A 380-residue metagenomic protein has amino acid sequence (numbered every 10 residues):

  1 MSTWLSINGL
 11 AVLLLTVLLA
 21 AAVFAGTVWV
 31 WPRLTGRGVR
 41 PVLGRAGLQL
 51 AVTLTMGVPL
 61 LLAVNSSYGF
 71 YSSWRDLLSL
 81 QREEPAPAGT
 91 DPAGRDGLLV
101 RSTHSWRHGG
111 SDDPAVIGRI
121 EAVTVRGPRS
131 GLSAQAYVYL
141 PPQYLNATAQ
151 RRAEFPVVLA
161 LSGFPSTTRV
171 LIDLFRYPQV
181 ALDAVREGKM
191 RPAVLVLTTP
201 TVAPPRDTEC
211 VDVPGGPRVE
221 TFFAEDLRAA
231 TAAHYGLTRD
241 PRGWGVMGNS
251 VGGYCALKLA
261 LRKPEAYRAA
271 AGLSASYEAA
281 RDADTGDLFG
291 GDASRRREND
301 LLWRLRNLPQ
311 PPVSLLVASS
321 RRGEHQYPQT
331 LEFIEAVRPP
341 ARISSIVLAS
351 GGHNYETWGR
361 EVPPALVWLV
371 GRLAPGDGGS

Functional and structural regions predicted by a protein language model:
M1-S380: Non-catalytic cap/lid and distal C-terminal segments of serine-dependent acyl enzymes
